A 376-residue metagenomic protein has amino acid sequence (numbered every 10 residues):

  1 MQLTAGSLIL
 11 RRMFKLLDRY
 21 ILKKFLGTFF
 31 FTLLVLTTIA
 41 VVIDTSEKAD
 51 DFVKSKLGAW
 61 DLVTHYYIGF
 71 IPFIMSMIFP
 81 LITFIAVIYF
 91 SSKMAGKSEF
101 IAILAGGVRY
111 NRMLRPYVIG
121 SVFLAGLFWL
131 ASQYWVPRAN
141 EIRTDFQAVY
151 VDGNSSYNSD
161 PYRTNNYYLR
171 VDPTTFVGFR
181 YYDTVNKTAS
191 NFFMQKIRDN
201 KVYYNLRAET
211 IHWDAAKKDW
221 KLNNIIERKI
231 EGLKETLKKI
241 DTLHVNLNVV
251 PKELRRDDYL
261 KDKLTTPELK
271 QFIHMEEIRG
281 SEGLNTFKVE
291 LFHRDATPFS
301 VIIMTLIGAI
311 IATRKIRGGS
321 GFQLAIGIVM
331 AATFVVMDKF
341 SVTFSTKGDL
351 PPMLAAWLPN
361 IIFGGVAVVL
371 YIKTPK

Functional and structural regions predicted by a protein language model:
Q2-D172, T184, K201, E231-L233 (+1 more regions): Transmembrane alpha-helices
G153-I230: USP/UBP deubiquitinase core
E209-H212, N223-I226, L243, K252-D257 (+1 more regions): Short C-terminal domain-edge/linker segments immediately following a structured domain
E227-V245: Membrane-interface helix/helix-cap signal primarily in integral membrane proteins
